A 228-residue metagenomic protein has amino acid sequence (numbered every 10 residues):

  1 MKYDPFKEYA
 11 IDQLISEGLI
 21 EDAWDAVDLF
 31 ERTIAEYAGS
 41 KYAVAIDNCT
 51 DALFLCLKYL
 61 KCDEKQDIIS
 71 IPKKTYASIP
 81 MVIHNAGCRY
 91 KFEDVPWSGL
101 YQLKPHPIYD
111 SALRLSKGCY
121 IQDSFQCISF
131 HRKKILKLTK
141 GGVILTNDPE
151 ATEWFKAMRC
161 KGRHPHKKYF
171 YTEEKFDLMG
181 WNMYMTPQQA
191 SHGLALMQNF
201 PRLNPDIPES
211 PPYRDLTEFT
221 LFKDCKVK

Functional and structural regions predicted by a protein language model:
K2-D51, I207-K228: Conserved N-terminal alpha-helix of the aminotransferase class I/II PLP-enzyme fold
I15, K117, F125-K228: Active-site region of PLP-dependent enzymes
G39-K41, C62, D148: Short, well-ordered coil loops that connect the C-terminus of an alpha-helix to the N-terminus of a beta-strand
S40, C49, P96-W97, R132: Short, acidic/glycine-rich phosphate-metal binding loop used to engage nucleotide
S40-K41, K104, Q122-S124: Short, well-ordered alpha-helix to beta-strand connector turns
A45, I71-P72, I144: Conserved SAM-binding loop
D51, L57-Y120: PLP-dependent aminotransferase-like
